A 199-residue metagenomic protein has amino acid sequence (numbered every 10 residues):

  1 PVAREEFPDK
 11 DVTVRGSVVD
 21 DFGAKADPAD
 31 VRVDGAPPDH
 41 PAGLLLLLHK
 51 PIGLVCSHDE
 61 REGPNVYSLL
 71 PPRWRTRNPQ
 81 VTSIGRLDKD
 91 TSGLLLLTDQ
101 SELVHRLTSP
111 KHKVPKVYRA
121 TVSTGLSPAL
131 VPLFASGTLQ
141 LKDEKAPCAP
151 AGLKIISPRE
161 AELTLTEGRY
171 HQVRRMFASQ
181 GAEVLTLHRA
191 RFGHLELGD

Functional and structural regions predicted by a protein language model:
P1-D199: Basic, flexible Lys/Arg- and Gly-enriched helix-loop patches that mediate nucleic-acid binding at interfaces with rRNA
